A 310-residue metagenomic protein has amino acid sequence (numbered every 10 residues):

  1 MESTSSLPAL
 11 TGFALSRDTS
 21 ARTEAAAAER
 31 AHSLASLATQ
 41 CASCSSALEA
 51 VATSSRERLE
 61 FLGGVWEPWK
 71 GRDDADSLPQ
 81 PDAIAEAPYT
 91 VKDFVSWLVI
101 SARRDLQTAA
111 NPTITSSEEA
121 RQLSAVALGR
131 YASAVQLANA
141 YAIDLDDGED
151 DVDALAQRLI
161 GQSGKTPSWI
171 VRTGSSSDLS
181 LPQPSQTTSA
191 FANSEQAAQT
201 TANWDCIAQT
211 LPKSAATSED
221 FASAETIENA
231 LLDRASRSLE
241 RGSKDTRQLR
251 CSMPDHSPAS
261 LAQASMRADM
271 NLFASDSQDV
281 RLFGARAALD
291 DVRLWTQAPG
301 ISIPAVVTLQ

Functional and structural regions predicted by a protein language model:
M1-Q310: All-alpha RGS (Regulator of G-protein Signaling) helical domain and cognate RGS-like helical scaffolds
